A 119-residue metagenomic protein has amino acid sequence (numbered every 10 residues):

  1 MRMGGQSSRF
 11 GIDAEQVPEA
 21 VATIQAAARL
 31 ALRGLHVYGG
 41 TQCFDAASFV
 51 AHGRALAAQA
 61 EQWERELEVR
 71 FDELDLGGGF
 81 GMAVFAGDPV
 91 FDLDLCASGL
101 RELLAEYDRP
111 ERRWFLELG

Functional and structural regions predicted by a protein language model:
M1-A31: Conserved anion-binding
R2, A20, A28, G34 (+3 more regions): Sparse, context-dependent recognition of short Cys/His-centered cofactor- or disulfide-binding micro-motifs
M3-S7, G39, A83: A near-ubiquitous, low-amplitude feature marking generic local secondary-structure context
Q16, H36, F80: A broadly conserved detector of short glycine/acidic/proline-rich loop/turn motifs that flank catalytic sites and bind
A26-G34, V69-L74: Short coil-to-beta-strand
A31-C43: Conserved strand-turn element in the central/C-terminal portion of the radical SAM core barrel that lines
T41, D45-G119: C-terminal active-site-proximal or functional interface alpha/beta core segments in diverse enzymes
